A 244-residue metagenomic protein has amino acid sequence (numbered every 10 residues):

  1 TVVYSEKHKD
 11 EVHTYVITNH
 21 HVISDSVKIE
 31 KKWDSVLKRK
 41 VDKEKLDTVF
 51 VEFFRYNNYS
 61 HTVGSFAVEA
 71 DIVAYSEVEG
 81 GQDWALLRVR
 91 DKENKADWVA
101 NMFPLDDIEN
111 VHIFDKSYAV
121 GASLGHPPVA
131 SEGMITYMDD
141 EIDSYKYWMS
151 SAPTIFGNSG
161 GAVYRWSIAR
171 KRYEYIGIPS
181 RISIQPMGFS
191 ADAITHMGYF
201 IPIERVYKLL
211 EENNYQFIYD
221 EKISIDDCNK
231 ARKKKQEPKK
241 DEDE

Functional and structural regions predicted by a protein language model:
T1-K45: Catalytic histidine site
D10-V12, E79-L86, I142-A152: Short, solvent-exposed secondary-structure boundary/capping segments
N19-H21, A122, I168, R181: Short, surface-exposed secondary-structure boundary micro-motifs
S24, V41-D140: Serine endopeptidase catalytic core focused on the charge-relay Asp
S26-V63, K95, Y175-E244: C-terminal cap/linker of serine protease catalytic domains
R90-M102, P127-E211: Active-site region of chymotrypsin-like
